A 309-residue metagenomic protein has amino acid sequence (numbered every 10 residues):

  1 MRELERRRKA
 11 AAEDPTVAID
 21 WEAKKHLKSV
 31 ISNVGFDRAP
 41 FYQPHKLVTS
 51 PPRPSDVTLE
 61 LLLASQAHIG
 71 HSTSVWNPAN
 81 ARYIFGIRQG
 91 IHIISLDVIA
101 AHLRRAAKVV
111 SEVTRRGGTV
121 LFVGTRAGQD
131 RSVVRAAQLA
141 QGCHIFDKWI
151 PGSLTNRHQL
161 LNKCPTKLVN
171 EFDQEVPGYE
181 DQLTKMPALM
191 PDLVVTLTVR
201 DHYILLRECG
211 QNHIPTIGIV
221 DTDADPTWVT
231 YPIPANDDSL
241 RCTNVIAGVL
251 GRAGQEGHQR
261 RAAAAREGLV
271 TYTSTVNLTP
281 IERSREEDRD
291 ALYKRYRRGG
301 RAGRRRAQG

Functional and structural regions predicted by a protein language model:
M1-E5, A307-G309: N-terminal mitochondrial targeting presequence
E5-L193, T198-N236, L240-T243, A247-R266 (+1 more regions): Ribosome large-subunit tunnel/peptidyl-transferase-proximal elements
G257-Q308: Internal, active-site/partner-interface "lid" segment
